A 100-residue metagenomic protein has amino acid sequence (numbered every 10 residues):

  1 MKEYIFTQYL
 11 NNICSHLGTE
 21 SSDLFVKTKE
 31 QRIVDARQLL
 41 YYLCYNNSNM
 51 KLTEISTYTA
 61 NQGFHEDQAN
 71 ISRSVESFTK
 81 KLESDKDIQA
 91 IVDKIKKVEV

Functional and structural regions predicted by a protein language model:
K2-S15, T19-E20, S48-T59: Short, charged amphipathic recognition helices of the HTH superfamily and cognate SANT/SANTA-like modules
N12-R37: Short, Lys/Arg-enriched anionic-surface-contact patches
E30, C44, A60: Generic anion/oxyanion-binding catalytic loop in active/binding sites
V34-M50: Short, amphipathic alpha-helical "recognition" segments used to contact nucleic acids or chromatin
Y45, V75, T79-L82: DNA major-groove recognition helix of helix-turn-helix
K51-T53, T57-S74: Short, basic interhelical loop/turn and adjoining N-cap of the next helix at nucleic-acid- or acidic-partner-contacting
K81-V100: Short Lys/Arg-enriched helix C-cap and helix-to-coil transition segments that create basic nucleic-acid-contact patches
